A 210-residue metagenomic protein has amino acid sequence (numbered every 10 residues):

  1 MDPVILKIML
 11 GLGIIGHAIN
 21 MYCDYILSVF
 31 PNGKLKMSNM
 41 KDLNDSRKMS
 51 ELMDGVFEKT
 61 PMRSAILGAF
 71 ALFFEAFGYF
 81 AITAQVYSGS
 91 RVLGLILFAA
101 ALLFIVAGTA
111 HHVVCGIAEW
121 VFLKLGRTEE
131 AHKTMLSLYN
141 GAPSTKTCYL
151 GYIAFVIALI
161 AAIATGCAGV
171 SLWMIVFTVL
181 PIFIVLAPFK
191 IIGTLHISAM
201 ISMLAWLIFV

Functional and structural regions predicted by a protein language model:
M1-V210: Hydrophobic, aromatic-enriched alpha-helical segments typical of multi-pass transmembrane helices
